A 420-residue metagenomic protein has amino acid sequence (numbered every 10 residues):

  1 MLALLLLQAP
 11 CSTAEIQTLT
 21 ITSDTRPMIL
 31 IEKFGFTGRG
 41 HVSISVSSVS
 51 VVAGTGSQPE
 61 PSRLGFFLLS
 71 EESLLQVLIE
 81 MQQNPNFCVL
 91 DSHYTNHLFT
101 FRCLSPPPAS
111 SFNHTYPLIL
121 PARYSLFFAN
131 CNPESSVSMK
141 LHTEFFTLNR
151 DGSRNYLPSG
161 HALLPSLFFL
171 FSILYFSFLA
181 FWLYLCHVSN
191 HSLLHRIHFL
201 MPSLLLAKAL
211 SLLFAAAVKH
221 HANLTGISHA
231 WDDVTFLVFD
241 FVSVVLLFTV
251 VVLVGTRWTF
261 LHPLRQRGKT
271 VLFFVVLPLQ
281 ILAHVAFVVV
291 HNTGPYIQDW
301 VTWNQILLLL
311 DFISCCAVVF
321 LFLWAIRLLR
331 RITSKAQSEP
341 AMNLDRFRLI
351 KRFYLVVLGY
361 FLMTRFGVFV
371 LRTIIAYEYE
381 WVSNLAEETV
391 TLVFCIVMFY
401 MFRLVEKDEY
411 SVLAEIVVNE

Functional and structural regions predicted by a protein language model:
M1-A162: Soluble extramembrane domains flanking the early transmembrane region of eukaryotic membrane proteins
C11, C103, C131, C186 (+3 more regions): Generic recognition of cysteine residues
I44, Y124-L126, L183, G255 (+2 more regions): Structural signal for hydrophobic/aromatic residues that build the beta-strand cores of folded beta-sheet domains
V49, C131, V188, F260 (+1 more regions): Residue-level marker of positions within ordered structural domains that often coincide with functionally constrained
S70, L157-P158, H195, Q305 (+1 more regions): Helix N-terminus capping/helix-initiation residues
F145-L282: Hydrophobic alpha-helical transmembrane segments corresponding to the first two to three helices of multi-pass helical
I227-E420: Generic detector of multi-pass transmembrane helix bundles and their immediately adjacent loops in polytopic membrane
